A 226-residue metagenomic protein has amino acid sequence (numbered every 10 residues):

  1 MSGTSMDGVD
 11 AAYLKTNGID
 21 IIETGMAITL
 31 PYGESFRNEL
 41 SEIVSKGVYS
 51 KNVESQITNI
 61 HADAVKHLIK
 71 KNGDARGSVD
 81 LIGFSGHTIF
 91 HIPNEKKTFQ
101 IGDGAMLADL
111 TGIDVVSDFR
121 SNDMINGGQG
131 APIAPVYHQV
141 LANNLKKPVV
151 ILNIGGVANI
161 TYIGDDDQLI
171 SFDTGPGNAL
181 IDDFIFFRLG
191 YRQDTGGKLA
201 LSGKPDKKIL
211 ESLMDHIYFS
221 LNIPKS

Functional and structural regions predicted by a protein language model:
M1, S78-G83, V149-N153, S171: Short glycine-aspartate micro-motif
T4, G8-L30, I170-S226: Conserved ATP-utilizing enzyme core subdomain
Y13-N72: Glycine-rich nucleotide/cofactor/substrate-binding loop typically near the N-terminus or early in the first domain
L30, E34, K51, S55-A62 (+4 more regions): Electropositive phosphate-/nucleotide-binding environments in soluble metabolic enzymes
V48-G104: Short beta-strand-loop/turn "lid" adjacent to the catalytic site in phosphate-handling enzymes
D74, L110-D114: A structural motif corresponding to the C-terminal end of an alpha-helix and its immediate exit/capping segment
P93-T98, I113-Q193: Phosphate-binding/catalytic loop of phosphoryl-transfer enzymes
L107: Polyanion-binding surfaces on beta-sheet-dominated domains and ring/shell assemblies
